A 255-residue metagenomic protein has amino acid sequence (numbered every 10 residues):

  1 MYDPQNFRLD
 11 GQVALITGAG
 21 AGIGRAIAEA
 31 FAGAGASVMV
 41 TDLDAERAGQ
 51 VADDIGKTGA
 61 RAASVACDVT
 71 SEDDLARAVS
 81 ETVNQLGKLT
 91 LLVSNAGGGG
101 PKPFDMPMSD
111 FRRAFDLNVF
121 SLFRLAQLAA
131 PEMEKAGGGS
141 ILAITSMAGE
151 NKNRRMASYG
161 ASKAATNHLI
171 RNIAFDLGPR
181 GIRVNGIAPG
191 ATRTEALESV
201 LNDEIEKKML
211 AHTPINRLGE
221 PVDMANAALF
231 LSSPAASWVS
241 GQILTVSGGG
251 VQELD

Functional and structural regions predicted by a protein language model:
M1-N6, N151, L229, S240-D255: Short C-terminal tail/terminal secondary-structure segment of NAD(P)H-dependent dehydrogenase/reductase domains
T90, G98, M108-R124, L142 (+2 more regions): Catalytic Tyr-X3-Lys loop
V93, G178, R183, V239-G241: Short, small/polar-rich loop/turn modules that mediate ligand/substrate recognition or access, typified
K102-F115, L197, M209: Substrate-binding pocket helix/loop in short-chain dehydrogenase/reductase
A126, S162, I170: Active-site helix of classical SDR
P131, F175-D176, S237: Alpha-helical segment proximal to the catalytic Tyr-Lys
S146: Residue(s) in the substrate-gating loop at a strand-loop-helix junction that position the organic substrate next
G186, K207-V239, V246-G248: C-terminal helical subdomain
